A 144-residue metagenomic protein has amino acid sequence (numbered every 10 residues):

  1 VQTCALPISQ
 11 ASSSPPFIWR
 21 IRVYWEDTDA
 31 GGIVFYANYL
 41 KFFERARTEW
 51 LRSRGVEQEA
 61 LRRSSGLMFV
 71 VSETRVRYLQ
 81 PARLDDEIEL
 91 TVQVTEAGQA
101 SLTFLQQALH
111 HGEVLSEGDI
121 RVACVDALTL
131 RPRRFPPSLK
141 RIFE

Functional and structural regions predicted by a protein language model:
V1-L6: Short, small-residue-biased leader/transition segments that mark boundaries at the very start of proteins
P7-A11, P15, W19, R52 (+3 more regions): HotDog/MaoC-like acyl-thioester-processing domains
P7-V56: Catalytic strand-loop segment that frames the active site of acyl-thioester-processing enzymes
Y39-F42, V70, R121: Residue-level recognition of specific faces of alpha-helices
L61-F69: Short, basic/aromatic beta-hairpin or loop at an interaction surface
E73-R77: Short alpha-helix capping/helix-loop boundary micro-motifs
